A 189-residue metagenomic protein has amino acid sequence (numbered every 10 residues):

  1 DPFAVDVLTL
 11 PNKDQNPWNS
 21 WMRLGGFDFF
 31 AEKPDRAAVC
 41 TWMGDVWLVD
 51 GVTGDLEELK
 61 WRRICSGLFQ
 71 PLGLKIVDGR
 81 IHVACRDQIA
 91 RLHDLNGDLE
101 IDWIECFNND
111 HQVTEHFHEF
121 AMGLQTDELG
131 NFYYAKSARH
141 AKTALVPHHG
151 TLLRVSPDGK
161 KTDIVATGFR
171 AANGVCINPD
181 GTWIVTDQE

Functional and structural regions predicted by a protein language model:
D1-E189: Beta-propeller domains with acidic blade repeats across secreted/periplasmic ectodomains and cytosolic WD/CNH propellers
